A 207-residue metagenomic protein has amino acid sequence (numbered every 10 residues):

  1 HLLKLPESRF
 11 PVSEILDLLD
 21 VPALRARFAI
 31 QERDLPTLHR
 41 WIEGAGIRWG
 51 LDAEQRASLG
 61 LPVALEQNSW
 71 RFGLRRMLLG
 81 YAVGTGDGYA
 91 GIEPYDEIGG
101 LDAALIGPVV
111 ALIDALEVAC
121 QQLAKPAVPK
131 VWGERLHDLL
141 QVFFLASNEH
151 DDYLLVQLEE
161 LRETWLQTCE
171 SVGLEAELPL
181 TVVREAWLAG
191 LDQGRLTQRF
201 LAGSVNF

Functional and structural regions predicted by a protein language model:
H1-F207: Polyanion-engaging groove/track-forming segments
